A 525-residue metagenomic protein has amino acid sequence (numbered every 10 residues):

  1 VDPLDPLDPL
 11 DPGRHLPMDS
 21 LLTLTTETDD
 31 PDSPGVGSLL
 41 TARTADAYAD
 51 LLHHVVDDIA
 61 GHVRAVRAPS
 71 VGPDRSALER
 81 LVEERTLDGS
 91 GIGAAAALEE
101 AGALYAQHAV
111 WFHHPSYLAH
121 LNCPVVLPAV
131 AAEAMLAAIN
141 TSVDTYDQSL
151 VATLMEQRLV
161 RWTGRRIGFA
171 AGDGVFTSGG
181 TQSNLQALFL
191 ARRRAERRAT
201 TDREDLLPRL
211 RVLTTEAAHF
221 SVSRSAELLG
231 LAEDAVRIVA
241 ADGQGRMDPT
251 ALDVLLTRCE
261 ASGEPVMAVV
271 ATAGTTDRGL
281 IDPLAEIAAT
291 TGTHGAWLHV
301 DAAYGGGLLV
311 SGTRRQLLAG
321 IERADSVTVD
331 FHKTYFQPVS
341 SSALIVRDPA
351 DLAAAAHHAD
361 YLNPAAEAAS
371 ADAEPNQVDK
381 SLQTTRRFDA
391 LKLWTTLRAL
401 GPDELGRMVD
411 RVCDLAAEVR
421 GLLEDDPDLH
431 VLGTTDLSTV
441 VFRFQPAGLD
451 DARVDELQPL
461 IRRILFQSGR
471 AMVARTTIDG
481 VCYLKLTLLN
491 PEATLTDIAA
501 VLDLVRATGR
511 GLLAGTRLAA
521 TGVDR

Functional and structural regions predicted by a protein language model:
D2-D11, D19-L22: Asp/Glu-rich intrinsically disordered low-complexity tracts
L22-A171, F466-Q467, A471, T487-L489 (+3 more regions): N-terminal entrance/gating region of PLP-dependent enzymes' catalytic architecture
L127-L206, R211-T215, S221-V222: Well-ordered mid-protein domain cores that form the structural environment of catalytic cofactors
F176, H430-T435, V473-T477: Short beta-strand
Q182-A350: Conserved PLP-enzyme active-site core in the AAT-like
A319-E424: Active-site C-terminal subdomain of aminotransferase-like
V431-L465: Conserved PLP-binding catalytic core of the aspartate aminotransferase-like
I478-R525: PLP-dependent enzyme catalytic core of the Aspartate aminotransferase-like
